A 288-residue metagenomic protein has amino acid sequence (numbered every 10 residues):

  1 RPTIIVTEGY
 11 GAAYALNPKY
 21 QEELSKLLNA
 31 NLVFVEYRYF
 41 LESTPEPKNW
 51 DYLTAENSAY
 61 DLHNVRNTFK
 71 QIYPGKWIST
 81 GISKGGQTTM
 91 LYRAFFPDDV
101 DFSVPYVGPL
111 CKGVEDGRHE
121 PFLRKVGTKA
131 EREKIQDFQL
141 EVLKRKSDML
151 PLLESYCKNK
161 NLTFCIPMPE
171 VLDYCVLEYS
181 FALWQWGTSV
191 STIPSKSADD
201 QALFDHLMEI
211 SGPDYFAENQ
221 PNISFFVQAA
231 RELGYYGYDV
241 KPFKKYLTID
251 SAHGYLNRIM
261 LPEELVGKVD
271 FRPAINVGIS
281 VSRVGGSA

Functional and structural regions predicted by a protein language model:
P2-Y10: Short beta-strand element of the alpha/beta-hydrolase
Y14-E22: The serine-hydrolase catalytic nucleophile loop
S25-P45: Conserved alpha/beta-hydrolase
D51-Q71: Alpha/beta-hydrolase active-site loop
Y73-S83: Alpha/beta-hydrolase fold nucleophile elbow
G81-L91: Glycine-rich nucleophile elbow surrounding the catalytic serine of serine-hydrolase chemistry
L91-V227: Alpha/beta-hydrolase
V176-A288: C-terminal subdomain of alpha/beta-hydrolase-fold enzymes, centered on the catalytic histidine and its supporting
